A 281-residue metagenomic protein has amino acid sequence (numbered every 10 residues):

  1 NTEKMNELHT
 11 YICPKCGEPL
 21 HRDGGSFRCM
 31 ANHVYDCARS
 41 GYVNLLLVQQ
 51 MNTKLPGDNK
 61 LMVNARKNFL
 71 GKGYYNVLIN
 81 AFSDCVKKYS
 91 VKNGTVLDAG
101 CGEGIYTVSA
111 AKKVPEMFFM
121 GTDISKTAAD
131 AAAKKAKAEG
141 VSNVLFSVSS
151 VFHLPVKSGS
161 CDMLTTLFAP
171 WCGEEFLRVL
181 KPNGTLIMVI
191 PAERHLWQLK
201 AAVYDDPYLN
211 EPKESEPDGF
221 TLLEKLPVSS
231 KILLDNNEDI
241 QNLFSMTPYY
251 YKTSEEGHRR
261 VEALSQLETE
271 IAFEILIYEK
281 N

Functional and structural regions predicted by a protein language model:
T2-L55: N-terminal auxiliary segments of SAM/dcSAM-dependent transferases
L8, V228-N281: Conserved Class I S-adenosyl-L-methionine
D58-V77: Class I SAM-dependent methyltransferase Rossmann-like catalytic core, especially the SAM/SAH-binding loop
N93-G102: Conserved class I S-adenosyl-L-methionine
E103-P115: Conserved SAM-binding loop of SAM-dependent methyltransferases across substrates and taxa, primarily the Class I
S125-T127: Conserved SAM/SAH-binding beta-strand->alpha-helix loop
G140-V151: Conserved SAM-binding strand-loop segment of SAM-dependent methyltransferases
G184-P191: Conserved beta-strand signature within the Rossmann-like core of class I S-adenosyl-L-methionine
